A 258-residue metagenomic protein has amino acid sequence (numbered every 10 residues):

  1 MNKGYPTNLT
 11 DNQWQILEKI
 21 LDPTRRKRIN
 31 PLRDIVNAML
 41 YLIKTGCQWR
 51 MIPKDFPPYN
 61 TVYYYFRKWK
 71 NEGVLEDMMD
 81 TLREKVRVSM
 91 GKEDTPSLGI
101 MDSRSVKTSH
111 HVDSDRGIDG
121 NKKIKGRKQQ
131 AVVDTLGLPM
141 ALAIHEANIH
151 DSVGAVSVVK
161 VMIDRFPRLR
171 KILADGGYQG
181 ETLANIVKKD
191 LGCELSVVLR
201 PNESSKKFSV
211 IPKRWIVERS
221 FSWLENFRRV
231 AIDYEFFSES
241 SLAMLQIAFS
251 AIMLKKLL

Functional and structural regions predicted by a protein language model:
M1-L258: Short alpha-helical elements
